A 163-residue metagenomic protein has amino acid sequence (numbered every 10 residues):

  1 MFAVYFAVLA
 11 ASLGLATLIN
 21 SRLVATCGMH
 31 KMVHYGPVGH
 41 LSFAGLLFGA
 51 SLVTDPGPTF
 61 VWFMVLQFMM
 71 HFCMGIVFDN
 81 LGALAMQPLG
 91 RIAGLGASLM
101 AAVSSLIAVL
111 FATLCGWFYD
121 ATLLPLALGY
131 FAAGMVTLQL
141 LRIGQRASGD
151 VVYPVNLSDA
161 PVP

Functional and structural regions predicted by a protein language model:
M1-L9: Loop-to-transmembrane helix entry
A10-L18, V109: Residue-level signature of mid-helix packing/kink "hotspots" within the transmembrane helices of 12-pass Major
A16-M32, Y119: Helix-to-loop junctions at the C-terminal end of transmembrane segments in multipass secondary transporters
K31-L81: C-terminal transmembrane helical hairpin of 12-TM major facilitator-type secondary transporters
G39-G49, I107-L110, V136-L140: Transmembrane-helix signature of multi-pass solute transporters
L81-A121, G129-Y130: A late C-terminal transmembrane helix in Major Facilitator Superfamily
A127-R142: Symmetry-related core transmembrane helices of the 12-TM Major Facilitator Superfamily/SLC fold
I143-P163: Intrinsic disorder in cytosolic terminal tails and internal cytosolic loops of multi-pass membrane transporters
